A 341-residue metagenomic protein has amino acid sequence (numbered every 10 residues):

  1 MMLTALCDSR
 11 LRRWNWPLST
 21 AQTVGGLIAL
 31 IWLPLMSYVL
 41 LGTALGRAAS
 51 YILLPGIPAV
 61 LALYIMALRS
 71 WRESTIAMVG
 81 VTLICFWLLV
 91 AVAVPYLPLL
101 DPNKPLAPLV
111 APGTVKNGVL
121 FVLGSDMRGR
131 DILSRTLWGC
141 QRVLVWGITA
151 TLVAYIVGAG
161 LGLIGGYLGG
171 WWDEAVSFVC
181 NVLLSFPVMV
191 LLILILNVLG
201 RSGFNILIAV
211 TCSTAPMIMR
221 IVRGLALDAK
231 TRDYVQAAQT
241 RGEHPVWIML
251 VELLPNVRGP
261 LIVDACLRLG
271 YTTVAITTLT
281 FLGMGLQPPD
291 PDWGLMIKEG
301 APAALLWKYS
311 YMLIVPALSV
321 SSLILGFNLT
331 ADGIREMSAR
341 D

Functional and structural regions predicted by a protein language model:
L6-T20, L30-Y51, A67-S70, L99-A150 (+1 more regions): Periplasmic/extracellular loop-to-transmembrane helix junction in inner-membrane transport proteins
W14-Y51, I57, L61, I76 (+4 more regions): Generic hydrophobic transmembrane alpha-helix motif, especially the helices
M78-T82, V90-S125, L282-P291: Hydrophobic alpha-helical transmembrane segments of membrane transport/permease proteins and related membrane-embedded
T82-A93, I148, L152-G160, I164 (+6 more regions): Generic alpha-helical transmembrane segments of integral inner-membrane proteins, especially permease/transport modules
R130-V145, T149, G169-S177, K230-T231 (+1 more regions): Amphipathic cytosolic juxtamembrane alpha-helices at the membrane-cytosol interface of multi-pass membrane transporters
W171, L225-Y234, I334, R340-D341: Transmembrane helix boundary and interhelical loop/hinge segments in multi-pass membrane proteins
L184, L196-V198, V210-T211, G224-A226 (+2 more regions): Glycine-rich helix-loop "coupling/hinge" segments at transmembrane-helix boundaries in multipass transporters
L199, V210-S213, G259, V263-L269 (+1 more regions): C-terminal transmembrane helix and the adjacent membrane-cytosol boundary/short C-terminal tail of inner/organellar
